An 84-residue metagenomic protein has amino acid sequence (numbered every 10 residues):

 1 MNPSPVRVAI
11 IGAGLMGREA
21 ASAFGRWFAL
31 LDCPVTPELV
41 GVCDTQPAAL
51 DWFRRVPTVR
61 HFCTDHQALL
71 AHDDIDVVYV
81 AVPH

Functional and structural regions predicted by a protein language model:
M1-P57: N-terminal Rossmann-like dinucleotide-binding module
P57-H84: Beta-loop-alpha module in the N-terminal Rossmann-like domain of NAD(P)-dependent dehydrogenases, especially those
